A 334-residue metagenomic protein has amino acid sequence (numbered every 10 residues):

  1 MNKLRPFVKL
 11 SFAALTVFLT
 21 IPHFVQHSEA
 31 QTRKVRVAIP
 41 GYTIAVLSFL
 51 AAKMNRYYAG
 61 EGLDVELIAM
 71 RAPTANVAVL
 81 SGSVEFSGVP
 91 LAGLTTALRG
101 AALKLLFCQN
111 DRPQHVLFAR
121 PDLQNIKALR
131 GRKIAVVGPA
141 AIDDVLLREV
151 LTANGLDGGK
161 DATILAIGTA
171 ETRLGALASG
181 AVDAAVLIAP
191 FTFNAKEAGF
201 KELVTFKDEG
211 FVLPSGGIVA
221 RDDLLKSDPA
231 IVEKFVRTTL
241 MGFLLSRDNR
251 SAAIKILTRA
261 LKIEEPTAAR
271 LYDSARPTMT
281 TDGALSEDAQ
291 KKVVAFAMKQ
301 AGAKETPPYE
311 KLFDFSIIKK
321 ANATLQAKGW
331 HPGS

Functional and structural regions predicted by a protein language model:
N2-A13: Bacterial N-terminal signal peptides that target proteins for export
S11-H23: Bacterial N-terminal signal peptides
F24-A30: Sec/Tat signal peptide C-region and signal peptidase I cleavage site
A30-I167, R173-S179, D183-A189, E202-V212: Short, glycine-/small- and polar/acidic-enriched structural segments that line small-molecule recognition paths
E66, P73-T74, T163-L165, R270-R276 (+1 more regions): Short linear loop/turn motifs
A92-G93, E171-L261: Pocket-lining segment of extracytoplasmic ligand-binding domains
K226-P307: Secondary-structure end/capping motifs
M298-S334: Conserved C-terminal helix/tail region of periplasmic/extracytoplasmic solute-binding proteins
